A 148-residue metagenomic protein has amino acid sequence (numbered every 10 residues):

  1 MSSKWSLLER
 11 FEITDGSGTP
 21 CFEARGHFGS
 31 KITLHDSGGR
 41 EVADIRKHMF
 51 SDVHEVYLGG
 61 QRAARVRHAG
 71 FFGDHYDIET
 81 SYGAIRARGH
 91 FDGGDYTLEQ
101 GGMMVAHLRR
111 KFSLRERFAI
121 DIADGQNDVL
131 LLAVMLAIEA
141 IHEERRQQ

Functional and structural regions predicted by a protein language model:
M1-Q148: Intrinsically disordered, low-complexity proline/glycine-rich segments
